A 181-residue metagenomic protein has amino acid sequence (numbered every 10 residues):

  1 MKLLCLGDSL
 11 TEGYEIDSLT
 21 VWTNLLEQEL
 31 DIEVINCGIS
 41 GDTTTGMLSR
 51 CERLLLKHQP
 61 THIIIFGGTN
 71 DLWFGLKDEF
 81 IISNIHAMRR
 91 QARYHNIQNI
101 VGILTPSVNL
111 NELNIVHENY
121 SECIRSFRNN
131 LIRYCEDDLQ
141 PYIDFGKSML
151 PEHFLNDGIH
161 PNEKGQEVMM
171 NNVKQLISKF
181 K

Functional and structural regions predicted by a protein language model:
M1-T43, R50-H62: Serine-esterase "nucleophile elbow" of acetyl-processing enzymes
E29, S49-K181: Alpha-helical cap/lid subdomain in secreted, periplasmic, or secretory-pathway luminal O-acyl-processing enzymes
